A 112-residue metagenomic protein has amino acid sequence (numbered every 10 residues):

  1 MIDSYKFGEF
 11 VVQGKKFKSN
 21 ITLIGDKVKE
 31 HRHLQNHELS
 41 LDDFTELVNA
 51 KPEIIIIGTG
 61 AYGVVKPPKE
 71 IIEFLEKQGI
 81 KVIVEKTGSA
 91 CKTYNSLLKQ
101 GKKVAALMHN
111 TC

Functional and structural regions predicted by a protein language model:
M1-L41, L98-C112: Non-catalytic interface/targeting segments
L39-N49: A short, acidic, amphipathic alpha-helical segment used as a generic capping/interface helix at domain edges
V48-K51, K99: Flexible, charged surface loops at secondary-structure boundaries
E53-E85: Mid-chain, well-packed structural core segment of small domains
A61-G63, S89-C91, C112: A short acidic, glycine/proline-enriched capping/turn motif at secondary-structure boundaries, especially helix N-cap
K81-H109: C-terminal structural segments of small proteins and small subunits
